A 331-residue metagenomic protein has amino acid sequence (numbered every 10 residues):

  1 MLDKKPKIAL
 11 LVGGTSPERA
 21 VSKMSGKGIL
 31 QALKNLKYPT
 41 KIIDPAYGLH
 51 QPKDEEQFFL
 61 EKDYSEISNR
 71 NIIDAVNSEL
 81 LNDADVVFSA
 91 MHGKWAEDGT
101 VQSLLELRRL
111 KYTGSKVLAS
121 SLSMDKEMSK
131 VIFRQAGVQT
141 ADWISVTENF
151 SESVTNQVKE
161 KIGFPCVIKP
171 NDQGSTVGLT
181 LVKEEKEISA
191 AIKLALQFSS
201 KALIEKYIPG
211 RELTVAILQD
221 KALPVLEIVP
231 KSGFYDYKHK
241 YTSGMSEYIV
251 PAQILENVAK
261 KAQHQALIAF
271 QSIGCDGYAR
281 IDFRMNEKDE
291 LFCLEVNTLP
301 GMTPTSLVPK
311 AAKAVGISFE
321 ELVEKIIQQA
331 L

Functional and structural regions predicted by a protein language model:
M1-L118, L122-M124, M128, T147-Q157: ATP-binding N-terminal substructure of ATP-dependent carboxylate-amine bond-forming enzymes
L2-V12, L81, S120-E205, P209-R211 (+1 more regions): Active-site nucleotide/adenylate-binding loops and adjacent lid/helix of ATP-dependent enzymes
L10, K183-H264, M285-F292: Phosphate-binding site of ATP-dependent enzymes
T40, K111-Y112, T140, C166 (+1 more regions): Hydrophobic beta-strand scaffold residues
G93, K231, N297-A311: Glycine-rich phosphate/pyrophosphate-binding beta-alpha loops
K206, V215-I217, F270-M302, A312: Conserved metal-phosphate-binding beta-hairpin within the catalytic cores of diverse ATP-dependent phosphoryl-transfer
L322-L331: Cysteine/selenocysteine-centered motifs that mediate thiol-based redox chemistry or coordinate metal-sulfur cofactors
